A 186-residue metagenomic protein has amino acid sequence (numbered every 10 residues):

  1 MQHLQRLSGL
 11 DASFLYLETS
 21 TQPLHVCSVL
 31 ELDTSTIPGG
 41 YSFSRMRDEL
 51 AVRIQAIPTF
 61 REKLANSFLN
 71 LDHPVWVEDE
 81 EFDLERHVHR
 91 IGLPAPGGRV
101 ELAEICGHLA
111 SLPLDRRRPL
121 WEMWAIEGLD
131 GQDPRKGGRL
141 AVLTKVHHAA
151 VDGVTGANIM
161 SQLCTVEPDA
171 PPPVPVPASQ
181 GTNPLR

Functional and structural regions predicted by a protein language model:
M1-R186: Non-catalytic N-terminal regions of enzymes
